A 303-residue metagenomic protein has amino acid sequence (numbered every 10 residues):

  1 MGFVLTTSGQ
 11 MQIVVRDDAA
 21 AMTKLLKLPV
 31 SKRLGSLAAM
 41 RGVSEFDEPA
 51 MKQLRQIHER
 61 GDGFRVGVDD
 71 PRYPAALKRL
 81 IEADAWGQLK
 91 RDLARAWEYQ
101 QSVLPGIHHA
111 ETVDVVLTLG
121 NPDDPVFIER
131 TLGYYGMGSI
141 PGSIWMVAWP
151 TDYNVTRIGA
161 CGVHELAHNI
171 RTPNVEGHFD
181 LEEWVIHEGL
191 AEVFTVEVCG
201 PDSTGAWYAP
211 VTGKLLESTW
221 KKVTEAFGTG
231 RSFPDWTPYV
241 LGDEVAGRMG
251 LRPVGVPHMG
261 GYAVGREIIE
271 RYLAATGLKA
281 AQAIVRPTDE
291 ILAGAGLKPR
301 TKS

Functional and structural regions predicted by a protein language model:
M1-G87: N-terminal low-structure segments adjacent to metalloprotease catalytic domains across cellular compartments
G2-D18, L181-A226, R300: Post-HExxH zinc-binding segment in Zn-dependent metallohydrolases
A38-D47, E225-S303: Pan-zinc metallopeptidase signature
L77-P141, V155: Auxiliary, metal-adjacent structural segments of Zn-dependent hydrolase domains
Q101, A167, R171-V175, T195-S203 (+3 more regions): Hydrophobic/aromatic-lined pockets within catalytic cores
M146-C161: Short pre-active-site segment immediately N-terminal to the catalytic Zn-binding motif
T151, N174-W184: Short helix/strand-bridging catalytic loops that position acidic/His residues to coordinate divalent metals and engage
A160-P173, E188, E192: Active-site recognition of the HExxH zinc-binding catalytic motif
